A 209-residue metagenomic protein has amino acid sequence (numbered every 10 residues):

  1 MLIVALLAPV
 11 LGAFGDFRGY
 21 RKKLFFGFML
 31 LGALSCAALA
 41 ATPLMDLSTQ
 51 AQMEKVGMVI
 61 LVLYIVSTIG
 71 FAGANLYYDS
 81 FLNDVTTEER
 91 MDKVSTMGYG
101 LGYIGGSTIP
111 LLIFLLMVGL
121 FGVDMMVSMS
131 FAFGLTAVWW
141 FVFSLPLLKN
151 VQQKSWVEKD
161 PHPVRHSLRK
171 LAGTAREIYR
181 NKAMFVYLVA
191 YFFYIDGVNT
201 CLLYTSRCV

Functional and structural regions predicted by a protein language model:
M1-A13, K23-G32, V59-D124, M129-L147 (+3 more regions): Substrate-agnostic recognition of the 12-TM MFS/MFS-like secondary transporter fold
D16: Segments that shape or occlude catalytic/ligand-binding pockets
L30-Q52: C-terminal ends and interior cores of transmembrane alpha-helices in multi-pass membrane transporters/permeases
M45, N150-V157: Juxtamembrane transmembrane-helix termini
S48, V56-V62, Y187: Short hydrophobic/alpha-helical segments at membrane-entry points of transmembrane helices in Major Facilitator
A51, K55, V123-V127, I178 (+2 more regions): Juxtamembrane/transmembrane-helix boundary motifs in multi-pass membrane proteins
K154-Y187: Juxtamembrane intracellular "pre-TM" segments in multi-pass secondary transporters
Y204-V209: Conserved small/polar residues in nucleotide/adenosyl-binding loops
